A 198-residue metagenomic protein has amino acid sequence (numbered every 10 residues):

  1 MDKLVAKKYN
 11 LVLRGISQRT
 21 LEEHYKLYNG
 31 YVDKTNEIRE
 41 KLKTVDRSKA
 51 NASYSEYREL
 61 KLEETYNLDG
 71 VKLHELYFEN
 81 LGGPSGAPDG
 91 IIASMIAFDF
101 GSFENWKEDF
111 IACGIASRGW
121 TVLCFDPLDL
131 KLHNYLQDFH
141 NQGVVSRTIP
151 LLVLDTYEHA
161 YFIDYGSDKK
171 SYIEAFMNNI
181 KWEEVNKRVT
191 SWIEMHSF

Functional and structural regions predicted by a protein language model:
M1-F198: Feature for soluble, non-membrane regions of globular proteins
